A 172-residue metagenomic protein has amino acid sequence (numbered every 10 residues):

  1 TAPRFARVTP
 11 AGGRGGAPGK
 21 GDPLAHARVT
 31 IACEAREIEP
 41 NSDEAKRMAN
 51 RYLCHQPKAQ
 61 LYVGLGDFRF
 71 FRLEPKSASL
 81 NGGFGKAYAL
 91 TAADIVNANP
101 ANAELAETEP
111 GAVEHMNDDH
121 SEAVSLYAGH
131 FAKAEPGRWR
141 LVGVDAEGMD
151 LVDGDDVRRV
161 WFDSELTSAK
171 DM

Functional and structural regions predicted by a protein language model:
T1-L61, L65-F68: Short, structured beta-strand-loop surface elements
L61-M172: C-terminal edge-of-domain segments
